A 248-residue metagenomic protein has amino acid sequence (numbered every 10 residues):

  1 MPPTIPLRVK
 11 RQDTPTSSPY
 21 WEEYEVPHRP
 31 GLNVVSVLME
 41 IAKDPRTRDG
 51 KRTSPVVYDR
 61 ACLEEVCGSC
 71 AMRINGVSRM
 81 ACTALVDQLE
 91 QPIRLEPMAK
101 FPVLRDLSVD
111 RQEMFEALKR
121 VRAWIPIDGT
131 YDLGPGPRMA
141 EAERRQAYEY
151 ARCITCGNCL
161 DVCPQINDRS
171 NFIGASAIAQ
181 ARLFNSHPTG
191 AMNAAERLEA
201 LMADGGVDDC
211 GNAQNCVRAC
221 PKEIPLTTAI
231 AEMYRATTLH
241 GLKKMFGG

Functional and structural regions predicted by a protein language model:
P2-L7: Short structural boundary motif marking the start of a folded domain
R8-R11, Y24, R60: Hydrophobic, membrane-interfacing alpha helices
T14-P19: Short N-terminal binding/cap micro-motifs at the start of the first secondary-structure element
Y20-N33: Short, contiguous acidic and Ser/Thr-rich linear segments
L32-S54, I93-G248: Ferredoxin-type iron-sulfur electron-transfer modules in oxidoreductases and energy-metabolism complexes
I41-V77: A basic, amphipathic helix-loop patch mediating RNA/tRNA/ribosome contacts
I74-L95: Glycine-rich phosphate/adenylate-binding loop and adjacent beta-alpha elements of nucleotide- or dinucleotide-binding
